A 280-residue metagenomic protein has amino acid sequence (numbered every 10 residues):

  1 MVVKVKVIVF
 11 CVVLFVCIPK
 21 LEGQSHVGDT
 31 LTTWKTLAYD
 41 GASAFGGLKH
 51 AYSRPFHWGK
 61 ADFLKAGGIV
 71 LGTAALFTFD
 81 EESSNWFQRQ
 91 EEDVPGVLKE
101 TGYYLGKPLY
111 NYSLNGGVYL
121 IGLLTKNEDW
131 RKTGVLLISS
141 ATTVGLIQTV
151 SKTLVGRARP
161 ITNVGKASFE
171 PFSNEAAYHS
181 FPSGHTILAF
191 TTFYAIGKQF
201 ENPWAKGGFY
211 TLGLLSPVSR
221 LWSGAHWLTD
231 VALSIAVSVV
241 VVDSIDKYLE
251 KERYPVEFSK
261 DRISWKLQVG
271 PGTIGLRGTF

Functional and structural regions predicted by a protein language model:
V2-V7, V12, G23-K65, Y104-S113 (+3 more regions): Replace "edges of transmembrane helices
C17-I18: N-terminal signal peptide c-region/cleavage motif recognized by signal peptidases
G67-G72: Early exported N-terminus immediately downstream of N-terminal targeting peptides
T73-E82: Alpha-helical transmembrane segments of multi-pass membrane proteins
F77-T78, E91, T273, F280: Transmembrane beta-strands of outer-membrane beta-barrel pores
E81-E91: Interfacial/capping segments of alpha-helical transmembrane domains
D93-V97: Active-site-surrounding "flap" and adjacent substrate/cofactor-binding loops of secreted or lumenal enzymes, prototyped
L98-G102: Membrane-interface alpha-helices at helix entry/exit sites of multi-pass transporters
